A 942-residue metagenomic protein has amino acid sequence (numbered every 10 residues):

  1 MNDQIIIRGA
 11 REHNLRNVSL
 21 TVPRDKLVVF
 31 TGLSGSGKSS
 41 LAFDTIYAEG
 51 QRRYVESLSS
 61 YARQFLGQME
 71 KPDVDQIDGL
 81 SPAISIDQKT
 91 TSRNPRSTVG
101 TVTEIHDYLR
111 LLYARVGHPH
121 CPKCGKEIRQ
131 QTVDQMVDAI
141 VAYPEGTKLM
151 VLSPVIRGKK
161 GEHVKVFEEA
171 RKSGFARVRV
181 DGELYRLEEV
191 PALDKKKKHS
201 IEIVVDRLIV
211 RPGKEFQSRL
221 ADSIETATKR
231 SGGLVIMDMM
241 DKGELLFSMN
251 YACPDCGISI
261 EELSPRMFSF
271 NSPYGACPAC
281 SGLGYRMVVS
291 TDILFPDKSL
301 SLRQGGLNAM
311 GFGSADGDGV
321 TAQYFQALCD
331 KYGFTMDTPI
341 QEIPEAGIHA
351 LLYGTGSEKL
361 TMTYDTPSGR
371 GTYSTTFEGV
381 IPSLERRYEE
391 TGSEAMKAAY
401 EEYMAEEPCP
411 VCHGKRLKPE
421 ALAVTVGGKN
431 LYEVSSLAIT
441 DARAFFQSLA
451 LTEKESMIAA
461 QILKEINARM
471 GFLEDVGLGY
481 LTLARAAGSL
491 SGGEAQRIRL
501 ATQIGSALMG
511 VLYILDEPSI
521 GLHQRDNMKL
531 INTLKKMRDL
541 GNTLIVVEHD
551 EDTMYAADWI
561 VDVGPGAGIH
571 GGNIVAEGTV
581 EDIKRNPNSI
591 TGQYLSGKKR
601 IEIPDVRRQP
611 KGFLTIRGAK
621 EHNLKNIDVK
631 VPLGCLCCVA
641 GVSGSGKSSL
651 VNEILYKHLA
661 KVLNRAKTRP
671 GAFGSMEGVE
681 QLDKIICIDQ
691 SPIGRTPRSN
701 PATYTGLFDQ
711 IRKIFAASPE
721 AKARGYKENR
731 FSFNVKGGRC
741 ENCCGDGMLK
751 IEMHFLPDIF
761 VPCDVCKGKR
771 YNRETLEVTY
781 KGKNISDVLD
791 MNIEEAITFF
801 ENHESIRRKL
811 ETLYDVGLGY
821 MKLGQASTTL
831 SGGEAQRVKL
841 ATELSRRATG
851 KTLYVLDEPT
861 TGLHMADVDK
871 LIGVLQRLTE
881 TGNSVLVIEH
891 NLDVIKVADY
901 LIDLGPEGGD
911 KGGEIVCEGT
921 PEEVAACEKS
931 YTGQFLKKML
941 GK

Functional and structural regions predicted by a protein language model:
M1-K942: Conserved phosphate-binding elements of NTP-dependent enzyme cores
